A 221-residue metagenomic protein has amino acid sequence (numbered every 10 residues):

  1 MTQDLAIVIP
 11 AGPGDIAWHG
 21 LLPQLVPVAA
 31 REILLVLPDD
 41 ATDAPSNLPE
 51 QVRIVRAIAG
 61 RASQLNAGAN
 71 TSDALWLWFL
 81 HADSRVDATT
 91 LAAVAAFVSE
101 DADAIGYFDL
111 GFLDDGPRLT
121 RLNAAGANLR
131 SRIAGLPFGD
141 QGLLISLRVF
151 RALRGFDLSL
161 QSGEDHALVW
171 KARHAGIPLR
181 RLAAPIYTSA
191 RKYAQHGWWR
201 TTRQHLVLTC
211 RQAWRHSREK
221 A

Functional and structural regions predicted by a protein language model:
M1, I16, R173-A221: Hydrophobic helical membrane-anchoring modules
V8-I9, P13-P27: Short, well-formed alpha-helical segments that are part of the catalytic scaffolds of diverse glycosyltransferases
L22-I58: Acidic donor-binding segment of Leloir-type glycosyltransferases
R56-S72: Glycine-rich, basic loop-to-helix element that forms the pyrophosphate-binding segment of sugar-nucleotide handling
L77: Short aromatic/hydrophobic "clamp" motif used to bind/position activated sugar donors
H81-R85: The conserved acidic donor/metal-binding loop of glycosyltransferases
T89-R118: Conserved donor NDP-sugar-binding/catalytic core segment of glycosyltransferases
S162-L168: Acidic donor-binding loop at a coil-to-helix junction in glycosyltransferase catalytic cores that engages
